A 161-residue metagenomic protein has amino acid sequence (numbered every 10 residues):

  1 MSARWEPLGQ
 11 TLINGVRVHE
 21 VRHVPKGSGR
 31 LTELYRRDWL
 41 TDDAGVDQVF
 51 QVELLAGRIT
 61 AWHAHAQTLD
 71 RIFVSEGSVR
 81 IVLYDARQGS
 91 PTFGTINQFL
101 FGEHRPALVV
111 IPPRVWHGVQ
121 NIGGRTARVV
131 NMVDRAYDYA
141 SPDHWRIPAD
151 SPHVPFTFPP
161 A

Functional and structural regions predicted by a protein language model:
M1-L108, I122-A161: Non-catalytic, conserved peripheral segments adjacent to functional cores
